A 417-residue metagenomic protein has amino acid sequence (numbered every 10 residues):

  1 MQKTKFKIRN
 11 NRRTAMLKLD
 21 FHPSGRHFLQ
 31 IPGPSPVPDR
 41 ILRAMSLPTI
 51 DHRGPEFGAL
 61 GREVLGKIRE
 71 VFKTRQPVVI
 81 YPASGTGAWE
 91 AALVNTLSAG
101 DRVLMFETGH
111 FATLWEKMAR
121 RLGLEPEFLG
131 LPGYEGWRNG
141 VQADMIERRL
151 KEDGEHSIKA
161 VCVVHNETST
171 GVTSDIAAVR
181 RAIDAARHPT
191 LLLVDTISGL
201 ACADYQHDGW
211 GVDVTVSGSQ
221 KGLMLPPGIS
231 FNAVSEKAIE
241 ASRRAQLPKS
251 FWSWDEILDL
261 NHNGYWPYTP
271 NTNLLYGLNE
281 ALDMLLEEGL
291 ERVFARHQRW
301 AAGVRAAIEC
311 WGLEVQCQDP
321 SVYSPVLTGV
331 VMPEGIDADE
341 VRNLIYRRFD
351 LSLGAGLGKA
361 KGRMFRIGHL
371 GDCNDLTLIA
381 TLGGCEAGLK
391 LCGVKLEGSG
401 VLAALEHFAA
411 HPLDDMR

Functional and structural regions predicted by a protein language model:
R26-P82, T86: A glycine-/small-polar-enriched, mobile loop at the entrance of the PLP active site in fold-type I
P36-V37, Q220-C310, R417: Active-site C-terminal subdomain of aminotransferase-like
R75-L104, T108, A112-E116: Conserved beta-loop-alpha segment that forms the PLP phosphate-binding cup at the N-terminus of a helix
W137-A201: Active-site phosphate-binding strand-loop segment of PLP-dependent enzymes
D208-Q220: Conserved active-site segment immediately N-terminal to the catalytic lysine that forms the internal aldimine
E314-R348: Conserved PLP-binding catalytic core of the aspartate aminotransferase-like
K359, R363-R417: PLP-dependent enzyme catalytic core of the Aspartate aminotransferase-like
